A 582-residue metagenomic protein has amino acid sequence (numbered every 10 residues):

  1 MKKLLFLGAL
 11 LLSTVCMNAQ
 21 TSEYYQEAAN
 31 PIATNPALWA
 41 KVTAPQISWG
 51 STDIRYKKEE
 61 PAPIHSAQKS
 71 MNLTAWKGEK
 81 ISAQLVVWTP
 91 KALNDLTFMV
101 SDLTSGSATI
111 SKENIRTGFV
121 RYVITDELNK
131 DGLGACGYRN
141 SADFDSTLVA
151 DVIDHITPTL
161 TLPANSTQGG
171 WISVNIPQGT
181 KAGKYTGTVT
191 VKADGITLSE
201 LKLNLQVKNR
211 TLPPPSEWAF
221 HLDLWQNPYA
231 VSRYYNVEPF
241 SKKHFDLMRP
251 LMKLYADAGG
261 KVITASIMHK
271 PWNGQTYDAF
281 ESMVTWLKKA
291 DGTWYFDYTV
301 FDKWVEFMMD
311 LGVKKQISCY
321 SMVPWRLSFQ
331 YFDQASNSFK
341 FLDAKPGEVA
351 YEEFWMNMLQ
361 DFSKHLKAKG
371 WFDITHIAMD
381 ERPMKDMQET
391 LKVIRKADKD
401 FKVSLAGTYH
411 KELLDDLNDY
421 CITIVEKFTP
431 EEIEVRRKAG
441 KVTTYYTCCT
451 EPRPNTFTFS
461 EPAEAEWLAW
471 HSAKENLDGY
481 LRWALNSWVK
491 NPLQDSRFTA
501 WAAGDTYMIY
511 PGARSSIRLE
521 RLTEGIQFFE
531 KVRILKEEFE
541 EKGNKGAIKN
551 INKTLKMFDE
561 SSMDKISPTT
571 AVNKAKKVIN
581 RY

Functional and structural regions predicted by a protein language model:
M1-S22: Bacterial Sec-dependent N-terminal signal peptides
A19-N273, F372, K565-Y582: Mature N-terminal, pre-catalytic/accessory segment of carbohydrate-active enzymes
K77, H244-L247, F296-V300, K385-D386 (+2 more regions): Short, glycine/acidic-rich beta->alpha junctions
D145, S166, V174-N175, T186-A193 (+3 more regions): Aromatic-lined carbohydrate-binding surfaces of glycoside hydrolases
Q330-Y331, F339, D343-Y409, L493-Y582: Catalytic domains of carbohydrate-active enzymes that cleave complex glycans
F401-K427: Aromatic- and acid-rich polysaccharide-binding/catalytic face of secreted or lumenal carbohydrate-active enzymes
R437-E466: Active-site clefts of carbohydrate-active enzymes
E461-Y507: Substrate-binding cleft of secreted/luminal carbohydrate-active enzymes
